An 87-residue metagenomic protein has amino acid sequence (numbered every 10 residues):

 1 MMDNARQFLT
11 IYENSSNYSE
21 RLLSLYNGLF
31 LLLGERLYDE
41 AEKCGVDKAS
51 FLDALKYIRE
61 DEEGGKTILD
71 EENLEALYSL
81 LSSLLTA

Functional and structural regions predicted by a protein language model:
M1-A87: Amphipathic, oligomerization/interface secondary-structure segments
